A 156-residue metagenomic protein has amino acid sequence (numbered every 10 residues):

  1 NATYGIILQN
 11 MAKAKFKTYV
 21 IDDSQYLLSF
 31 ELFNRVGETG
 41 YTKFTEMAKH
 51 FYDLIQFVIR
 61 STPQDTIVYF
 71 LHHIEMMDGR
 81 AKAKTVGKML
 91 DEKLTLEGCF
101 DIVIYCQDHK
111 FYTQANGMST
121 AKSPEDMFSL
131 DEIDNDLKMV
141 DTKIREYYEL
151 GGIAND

Functional and structural regions predicted by a protein language model:
N1-A12: Short glycine-rich substrate-engagement loop in P-loop NTPases that contacts/grips substrate
G5, T42-T45, D53, T113 (+2 more regions): Compositionally biased, intrinsically disordered low-complexity regions enriched in proline and serine
N10, L27-F30, S61, C99 (+1 more regions): Conserved, well-folded catalytic cores of nucleic-acid-processing and energy-transducing macromolecular machines
T18-T95: P-loop NTPase motor core
M76-D156: Conserved GTP-binding G-domain of TRAFAC-class P-loop NTPases and closely related GTPase folds
